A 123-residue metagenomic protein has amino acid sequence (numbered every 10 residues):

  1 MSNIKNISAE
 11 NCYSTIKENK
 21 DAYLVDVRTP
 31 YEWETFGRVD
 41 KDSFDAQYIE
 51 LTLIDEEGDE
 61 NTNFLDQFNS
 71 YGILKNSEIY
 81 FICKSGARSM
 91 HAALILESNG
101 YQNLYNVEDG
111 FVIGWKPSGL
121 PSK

Functional and structural regions predicted by a protein language model:
S2-Y23, P30-E78, A87-K123: Rhodanese-like catalytic fold shared by cysteine-dependent sulfurtransferases and DSP/PTP-type phosphatases
F81-I82: Short, surface-exposed ligand- or partner-binding patches at beta-edge/loop junctions that are enriched in aromatics
